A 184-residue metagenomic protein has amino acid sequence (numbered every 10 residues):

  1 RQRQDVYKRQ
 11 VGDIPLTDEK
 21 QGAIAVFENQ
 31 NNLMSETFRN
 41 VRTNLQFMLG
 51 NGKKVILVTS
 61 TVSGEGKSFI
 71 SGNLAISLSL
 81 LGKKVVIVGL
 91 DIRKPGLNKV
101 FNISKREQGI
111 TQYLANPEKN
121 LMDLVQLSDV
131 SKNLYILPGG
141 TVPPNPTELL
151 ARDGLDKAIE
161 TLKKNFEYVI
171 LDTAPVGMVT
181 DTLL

Functional and structural regions predicted by a protein language model:
R1, D18, I24, Q30-L184: P-loop NTP-binding module
Q2-Y7: Short, small-residue-biased leader/transition segments that mark boundaries at the very start of proteins
K8-V26: Short, glycine-rich, amphipathic interfacial segments at transmembrane boundaries or analogous
